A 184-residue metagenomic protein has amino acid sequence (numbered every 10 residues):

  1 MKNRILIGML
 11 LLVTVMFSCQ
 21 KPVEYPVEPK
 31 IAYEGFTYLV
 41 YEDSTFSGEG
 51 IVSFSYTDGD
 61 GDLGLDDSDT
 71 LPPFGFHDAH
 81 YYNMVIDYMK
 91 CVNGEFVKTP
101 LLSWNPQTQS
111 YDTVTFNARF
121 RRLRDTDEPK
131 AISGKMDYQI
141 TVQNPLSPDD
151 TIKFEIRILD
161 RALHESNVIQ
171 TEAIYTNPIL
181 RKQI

Functional and structural regions predicted by a protein language model:
M1-I5, L10: Positively charged n-region of N-terminal signal peptides that target proteins for export
V15-S18: C-terminal motif of bacterial Sec signal peptides marking the signal peptidase cleavage site
Q20-V23: Bacterial signal peptide processing site
K30-I184: First exposed extracellular module after export/assembly in secreted or surface-exposed proteins
